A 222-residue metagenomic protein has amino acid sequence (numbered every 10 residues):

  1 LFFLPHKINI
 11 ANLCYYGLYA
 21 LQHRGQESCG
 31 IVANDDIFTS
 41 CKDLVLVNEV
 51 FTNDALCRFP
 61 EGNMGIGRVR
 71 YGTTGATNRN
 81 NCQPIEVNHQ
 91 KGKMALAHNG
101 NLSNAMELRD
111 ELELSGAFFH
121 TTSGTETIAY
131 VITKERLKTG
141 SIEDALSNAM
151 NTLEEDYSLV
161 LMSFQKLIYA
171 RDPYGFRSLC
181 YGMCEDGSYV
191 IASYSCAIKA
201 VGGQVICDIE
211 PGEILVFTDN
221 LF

Functional and structural regions predicted by a protein language model:
L1-F222: Conserved short alpha-helical segments that host acidic/polar catalytic motifs at enzyme active sites
